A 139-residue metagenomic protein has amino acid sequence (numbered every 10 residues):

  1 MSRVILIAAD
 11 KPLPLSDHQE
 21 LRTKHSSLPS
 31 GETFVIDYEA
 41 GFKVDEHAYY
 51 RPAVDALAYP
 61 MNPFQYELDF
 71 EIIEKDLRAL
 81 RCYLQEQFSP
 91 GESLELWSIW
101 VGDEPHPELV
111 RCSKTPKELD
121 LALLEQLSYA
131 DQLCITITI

Functional and structural regions predicted by a protein language model:
M1-I139: Structured alpha/beta or helical-core interaction and ligand-binding surfaces enriched in interleaved
